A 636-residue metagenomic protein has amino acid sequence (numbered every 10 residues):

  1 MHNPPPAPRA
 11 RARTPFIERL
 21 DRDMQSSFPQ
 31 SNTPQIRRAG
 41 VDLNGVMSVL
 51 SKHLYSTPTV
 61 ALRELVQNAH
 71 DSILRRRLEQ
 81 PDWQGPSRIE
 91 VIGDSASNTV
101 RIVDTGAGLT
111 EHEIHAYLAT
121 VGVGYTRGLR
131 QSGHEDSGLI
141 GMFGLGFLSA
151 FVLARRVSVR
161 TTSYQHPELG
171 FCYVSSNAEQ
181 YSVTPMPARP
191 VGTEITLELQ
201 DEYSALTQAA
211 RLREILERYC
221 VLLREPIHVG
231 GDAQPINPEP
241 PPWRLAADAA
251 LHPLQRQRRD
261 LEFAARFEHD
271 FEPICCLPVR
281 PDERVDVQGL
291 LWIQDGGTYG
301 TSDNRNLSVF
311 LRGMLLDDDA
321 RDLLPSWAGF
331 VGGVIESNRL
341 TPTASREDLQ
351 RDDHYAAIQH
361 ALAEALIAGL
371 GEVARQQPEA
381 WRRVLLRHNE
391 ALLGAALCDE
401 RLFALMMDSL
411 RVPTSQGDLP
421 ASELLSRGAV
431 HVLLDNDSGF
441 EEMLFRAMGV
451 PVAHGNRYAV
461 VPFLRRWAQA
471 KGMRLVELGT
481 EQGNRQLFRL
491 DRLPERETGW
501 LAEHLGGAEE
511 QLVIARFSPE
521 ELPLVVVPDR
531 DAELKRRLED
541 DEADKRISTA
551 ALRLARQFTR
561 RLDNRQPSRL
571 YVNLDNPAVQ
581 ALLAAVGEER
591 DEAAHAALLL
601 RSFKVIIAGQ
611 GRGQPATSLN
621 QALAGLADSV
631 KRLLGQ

Functional and structural regions predicted by a protein language model:
H2-T207, E214, L433: GHKL (Bergerat-fold) ATPase N-terminal catalytic module, capturing the glycine-rich phosphate-binding loop and acidic
L139, R160-Q180, Q200-A205, A210-Q636: GHKL/Bergerat-fold ATPase module in large chromosome/replication-associated machines
